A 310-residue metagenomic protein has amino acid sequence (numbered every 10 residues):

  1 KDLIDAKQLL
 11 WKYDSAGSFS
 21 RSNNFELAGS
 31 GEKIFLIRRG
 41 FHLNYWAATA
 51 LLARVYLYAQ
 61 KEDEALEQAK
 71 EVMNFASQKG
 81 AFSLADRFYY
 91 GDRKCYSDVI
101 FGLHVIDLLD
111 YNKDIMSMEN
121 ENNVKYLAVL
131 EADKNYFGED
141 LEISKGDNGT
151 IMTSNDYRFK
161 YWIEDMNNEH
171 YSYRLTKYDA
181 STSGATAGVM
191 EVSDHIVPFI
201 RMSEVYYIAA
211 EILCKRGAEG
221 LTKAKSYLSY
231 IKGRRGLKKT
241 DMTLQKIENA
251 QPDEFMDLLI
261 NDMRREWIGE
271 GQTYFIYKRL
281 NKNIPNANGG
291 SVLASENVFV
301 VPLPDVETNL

Functional and structural regions predicted by a protein language model:
K1-E119, K145-L310: Acidic/polar-rich alpha-helix caps and helix-coil junctions
E121-L141: Short, cationic low-complexity segments
